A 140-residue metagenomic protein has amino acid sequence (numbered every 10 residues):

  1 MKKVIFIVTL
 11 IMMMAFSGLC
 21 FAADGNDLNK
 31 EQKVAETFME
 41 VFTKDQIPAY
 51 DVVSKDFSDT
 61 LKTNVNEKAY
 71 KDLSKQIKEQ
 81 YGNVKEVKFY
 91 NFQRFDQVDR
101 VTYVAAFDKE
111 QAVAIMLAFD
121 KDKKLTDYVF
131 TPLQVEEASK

Functional and structural regions predicted by a protein language model:
M1-I5: Positively charged n-region of N-terminal signal peptides that target proteins for export
V8-S17: Bacterial N-terminal signal peptides
G18-K44: Short, low-complexity N-terminal intrinsically disordered segments enriched in polar/charged residues
G25, E40-K44, E67, Q134-K140: Acidic, low-complexity intrinsically disordered segments
V34-T60: Extracytoplasmic/periplasm-facing segments of secreted or lipoprotein envelope proteins
D51-N91: Short solvent-exposed beta->alpha transition segments
K75-M116: Surface-exposed, charged secondary-structure patches
A112-K140: Short beta-strand edge/turn micro-motifs at domain boundaries
